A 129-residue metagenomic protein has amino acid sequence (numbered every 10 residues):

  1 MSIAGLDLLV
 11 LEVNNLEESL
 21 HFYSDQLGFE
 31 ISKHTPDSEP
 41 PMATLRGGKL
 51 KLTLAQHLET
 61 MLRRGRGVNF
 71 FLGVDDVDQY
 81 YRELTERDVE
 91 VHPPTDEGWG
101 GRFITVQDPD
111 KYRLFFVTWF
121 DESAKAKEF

Functional and structural regions predicted by a protein language model:
M1-E18, V68-F70, F120-F129: N-terminal beta-strand motif that seeds the catalytic metal site of vicinal oxygen chelate
S2, S32, Y81-F129: Vicinal oxygen chelate
G5-N14, A43-R46, M61-T85, R102-Q107: Vicinal oxygen chelate
V10-K51: Core segments of cupin and vicinal oxygen chelate
T35, Q56-H57, K127: Conserved catalytic-core motifs of eukaryotic protein kinase domains, centered on the activation segment
T35-S38, T60-L62, E97-G98: A short beta-turn/loop motif at secondary-structure boundaries
L45, L52-L54, V106, F116: Generic preference for hydrophobic
K51-L52, L58-T60, E122: Active-site/binding-pocket entry motifs
